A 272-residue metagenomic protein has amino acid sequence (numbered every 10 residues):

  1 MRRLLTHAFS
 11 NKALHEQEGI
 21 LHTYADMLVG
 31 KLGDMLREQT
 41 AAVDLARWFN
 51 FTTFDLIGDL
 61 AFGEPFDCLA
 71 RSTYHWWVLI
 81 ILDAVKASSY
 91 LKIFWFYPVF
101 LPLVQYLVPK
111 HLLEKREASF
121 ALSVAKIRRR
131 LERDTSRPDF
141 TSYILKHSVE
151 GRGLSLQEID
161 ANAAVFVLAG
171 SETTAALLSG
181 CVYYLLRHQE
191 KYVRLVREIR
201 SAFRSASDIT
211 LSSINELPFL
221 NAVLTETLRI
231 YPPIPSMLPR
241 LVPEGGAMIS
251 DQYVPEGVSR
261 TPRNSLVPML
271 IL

Functional and structural regions predicted by a protein language model:
M1-F62, W76-R129, L145-K146, S205-D208: Cytochrome P450 catalytic-domain helical core, especially the substrate-recognition surface and oxygen-activation
S10, D44, E114-L177, L217: Conserved cytochrome P450 catalytic core segment spanning the I/J/K helices
L28-K31, L60, A84, L122-R133 (+7 more regions): Generic, well-ordered alpha-helical scaffold segments in large soluble proteins
M35, G58, Q157-Y184, G245-G246 (+2 more regions): "… SH3/SAM/PH, and C2H2 zinc fingers" -> "… SH3/SAM/PH, FHA domains, and C2H2 zinc fingers"
T53, T173-E198: Cytochrome P450 catalytic-core helices
I57, S123, I144, G170 (+3 more regions): Conserved hydrophobic/aromatic pocket- or pore-lining residues that grip, position, or stack substrates in active sites
G63-Y74: Short conserved catalytic/interaction loops centered on acidic-Pro-aromatic/His motifs
E117-S136, R200-L272: Cytochrome P450 C-terminal heme-thiolate binding region
